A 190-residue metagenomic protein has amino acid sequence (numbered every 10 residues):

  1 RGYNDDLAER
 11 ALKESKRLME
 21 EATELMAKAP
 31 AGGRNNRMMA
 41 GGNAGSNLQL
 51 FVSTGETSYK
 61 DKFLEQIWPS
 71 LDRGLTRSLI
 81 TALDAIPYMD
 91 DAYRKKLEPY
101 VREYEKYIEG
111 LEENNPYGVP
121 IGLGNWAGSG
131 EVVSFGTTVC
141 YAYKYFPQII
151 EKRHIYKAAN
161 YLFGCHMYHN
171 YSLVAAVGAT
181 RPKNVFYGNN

Functional and structural regions predicted by a protein language model:
R1, A40-E65, P69, L79-N114 (+1 more regions): Aromatic (Trp/Tyr) and acidic
R1-R10, R17-L18: A conserved hydrophobic secondary-structure block that centers on an alpha-helix together with its immediately flanking
K13-E20, E24, V52, N160: A broad, structural surface signal
M19, T23-M26, V139, H166: Sec/Tat-exported extracytoplasmic proteins
E20-T23, L64, W68-D72: HEAT/HEAT-like alpha-solenoid repeats
A27-R34: Flexible helix-coil transition and linker loops at the boundaries of alpha-helical arrays
